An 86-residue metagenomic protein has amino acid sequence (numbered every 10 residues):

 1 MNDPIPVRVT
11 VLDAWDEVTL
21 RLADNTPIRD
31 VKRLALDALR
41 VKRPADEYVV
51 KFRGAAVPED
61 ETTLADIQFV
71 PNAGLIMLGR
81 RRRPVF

Functional and structural regions predicted by a protein language model:
M1-F86: Ubiquitin system architectures
